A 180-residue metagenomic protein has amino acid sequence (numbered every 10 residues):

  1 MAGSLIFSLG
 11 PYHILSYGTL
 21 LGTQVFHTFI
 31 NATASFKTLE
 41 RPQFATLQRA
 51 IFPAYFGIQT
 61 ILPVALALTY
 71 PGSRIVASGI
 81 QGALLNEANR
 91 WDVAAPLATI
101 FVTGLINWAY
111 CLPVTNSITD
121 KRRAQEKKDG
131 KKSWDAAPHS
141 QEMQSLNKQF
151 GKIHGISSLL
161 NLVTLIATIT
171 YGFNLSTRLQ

Functional and structural regions predicted by a protein language model:
A2-V93, R122-R123, A136-A137: Interfacial loop at the N-terminal end of multi-pass membrane proteins
S16-T19, T99, T103, L160 (+1 more regions): Hydrophobic residues within membrane-embedded alpha-helical segments of Major Facilitator Superfamily
A32, G104-Q125: Inner-leaflet juxtamembrane helices
S35, I51, T115, F150-I153: Hydrophobic/aromatic residues within transmembrane alpha-helices of membrane transport systems, especially the TMDs
F44-A50, K128-K152: Short membrane-interface loop/juxtamembrane segments of multi-pass integral membrane proteins
P63-A67, L97-W108: Hydrophobic core of alpha-helical transmembrane segments in multi-pass integral membrane proteins
V93, Q141-T164: Individual transmembrane alpha-helices with interfacial aromatic-anchor signatures
I169-Q180: Juxtamembrane boundary at the C-terminal end of a transmembrane helix
